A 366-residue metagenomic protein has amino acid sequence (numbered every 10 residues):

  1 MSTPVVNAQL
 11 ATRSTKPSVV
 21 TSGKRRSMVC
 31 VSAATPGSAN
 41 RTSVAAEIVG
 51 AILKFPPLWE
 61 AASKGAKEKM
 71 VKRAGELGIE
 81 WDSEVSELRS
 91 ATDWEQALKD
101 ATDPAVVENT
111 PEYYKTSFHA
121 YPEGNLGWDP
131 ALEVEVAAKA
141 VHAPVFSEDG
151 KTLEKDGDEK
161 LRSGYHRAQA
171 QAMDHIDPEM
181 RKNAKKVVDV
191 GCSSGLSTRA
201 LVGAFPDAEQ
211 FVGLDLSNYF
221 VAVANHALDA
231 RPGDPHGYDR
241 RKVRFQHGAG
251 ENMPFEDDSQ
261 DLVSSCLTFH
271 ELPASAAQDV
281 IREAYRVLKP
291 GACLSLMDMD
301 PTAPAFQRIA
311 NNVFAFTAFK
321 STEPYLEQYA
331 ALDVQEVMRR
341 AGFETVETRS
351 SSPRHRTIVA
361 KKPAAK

Functional and structural regions predicted by a protein language model:
M1-K24: N-terminal chloroplast transit peptides
G37-A137: N-terminal auxiliary segments of SAM/dcSAM-dependent transferases
V136-K185, A200: Conserved alpha-helix/loop element of class I SAM-dependent methyltransferases that forms part of the SAM/SAH-binding
K182, K186-N252: Class I SAM-dependent methyltransferase SAM/SAH-binding core
E251-V263: A short acidic, Gly/Pro-enriched loop at the edge of an enzyme's catalytic core that lines a small-molecule cofactor
D261-S275: A short SAM/SAH-binding and catalytic strip from SAM-dependent methyltransferases
Q278-P290: A short glycine-rich, Lys/Arg-flanked "PGG" loop and its adjoining helix->strand segment in the class I
S295-A341, T345-S351: C-terminal alpha-helical "lid/dimerization" subdomain adjacent to the S-adenosyl-L-methionine
